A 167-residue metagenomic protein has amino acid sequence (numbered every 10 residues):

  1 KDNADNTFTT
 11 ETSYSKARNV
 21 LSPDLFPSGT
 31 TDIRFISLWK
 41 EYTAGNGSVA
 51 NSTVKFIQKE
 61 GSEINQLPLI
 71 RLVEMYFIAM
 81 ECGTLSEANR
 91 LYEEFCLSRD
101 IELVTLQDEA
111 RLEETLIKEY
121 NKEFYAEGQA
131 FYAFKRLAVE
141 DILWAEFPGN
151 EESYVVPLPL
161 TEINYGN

Functional and structural regions predicted by a protein language model:
K1-L72, V156-L158: Hydrophobic-face positions in mid-chain alpha helices that act as interaction patches
L25, G29, R34-L38, A44-N46 (+2 more regions): Long, intrinsically disordered, low-complexity segments
D32, L67-F95, E113-A126: Extended, hydrophobic/aromatic-rich amphipathic alpha-helical segments that build helical scaffolds
E93, E102-L103: Compositionally biased, low-hydrophobicity segments enriched in charged and small polar residues
R99-E102, Y120: Alpha-helical junction/boundary sensor with strong preference for TPR arrays
